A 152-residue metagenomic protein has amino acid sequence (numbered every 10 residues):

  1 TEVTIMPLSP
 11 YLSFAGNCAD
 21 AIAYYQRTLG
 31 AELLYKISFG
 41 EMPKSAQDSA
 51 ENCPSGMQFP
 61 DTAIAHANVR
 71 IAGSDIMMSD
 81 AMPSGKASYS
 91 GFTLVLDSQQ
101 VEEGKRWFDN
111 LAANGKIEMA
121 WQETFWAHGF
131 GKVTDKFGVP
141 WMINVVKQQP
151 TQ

Functional and structural regions predicted by a protein language model:
V3-I5, L34-I37, S55-G56, R70 (+2 more regions): Vicinal oxygen chelate
S9, I64-A65, H128-F130: Short loop/turn microsegments at loop-to-beta-strand junctions
P10-L12, L94: A structural signal for short, well-ordered beta-strand segments
L12-G73: Core segments of cupin and vicinal oxygen chelate
